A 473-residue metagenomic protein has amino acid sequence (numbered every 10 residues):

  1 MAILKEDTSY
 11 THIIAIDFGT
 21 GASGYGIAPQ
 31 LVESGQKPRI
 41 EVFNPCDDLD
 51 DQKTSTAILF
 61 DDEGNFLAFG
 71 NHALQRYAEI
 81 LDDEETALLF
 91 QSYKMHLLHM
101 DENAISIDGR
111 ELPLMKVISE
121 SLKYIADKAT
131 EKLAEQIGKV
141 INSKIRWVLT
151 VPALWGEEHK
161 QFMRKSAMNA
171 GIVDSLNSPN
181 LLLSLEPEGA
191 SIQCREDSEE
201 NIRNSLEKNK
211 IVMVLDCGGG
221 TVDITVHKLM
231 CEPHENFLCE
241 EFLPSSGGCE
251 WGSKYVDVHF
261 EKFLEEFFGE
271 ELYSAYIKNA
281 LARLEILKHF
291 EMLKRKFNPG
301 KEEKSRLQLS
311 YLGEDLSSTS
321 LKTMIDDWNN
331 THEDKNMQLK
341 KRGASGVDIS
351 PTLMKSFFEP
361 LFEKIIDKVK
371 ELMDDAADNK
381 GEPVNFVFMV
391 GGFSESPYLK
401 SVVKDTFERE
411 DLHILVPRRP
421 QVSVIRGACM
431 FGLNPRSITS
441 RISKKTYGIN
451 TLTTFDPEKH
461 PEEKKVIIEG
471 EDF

Functional and structural regions predicted by a protein language model:
M1-T11, S178-L215, P233, V422-T439: Conserved phosphate-binding catalytic cores of ATP/NTP-utilizing and phosphoryl-transfer enzymes
A2-K37, T86, S198-E241, Y447 (+1 more regions): Gly/Thr-rich phosphate-binding beta-strand-loop-beta motif of the actin/hexokinase/Hsp70
I3, E120-K139, A190-S205, L339 (+3 more regions): Phosphate/ATP-binding catalytic cores across multiple sugar-kinase/actin-like superfamilies, primarily ASKHA
D7, F18-T20, L206, G269-K288 (+2 more regions): Acidic, glycine/GT-rich loop-and beta-edge segments that sit at the periphery of enzyme/chaperone cores
L31-N169, V256-R306, I325-E333: Phosphate-binding loop and its immediate beta->loop->alpha context in nucleotide/phosphate-handling enzymes
L89, G109-A126, G156-Q161, E186-P187 (+4 more regions): Phosphate/oxyanion-binding active-site loops and adjacent basic polyanion-contact surfaces
L97, P152-L154, E188, S245-K404 (+2 more regions): Gly/charged contiguous loops adjacent to phosphate- or pyrophosphate-bearing nucleotide/cofactor binding elements
F162-S166, E395-E410: Conserved helicase motor "Helicase C" RecA-like lobe of SF1/SF2 P-loop NTPases
